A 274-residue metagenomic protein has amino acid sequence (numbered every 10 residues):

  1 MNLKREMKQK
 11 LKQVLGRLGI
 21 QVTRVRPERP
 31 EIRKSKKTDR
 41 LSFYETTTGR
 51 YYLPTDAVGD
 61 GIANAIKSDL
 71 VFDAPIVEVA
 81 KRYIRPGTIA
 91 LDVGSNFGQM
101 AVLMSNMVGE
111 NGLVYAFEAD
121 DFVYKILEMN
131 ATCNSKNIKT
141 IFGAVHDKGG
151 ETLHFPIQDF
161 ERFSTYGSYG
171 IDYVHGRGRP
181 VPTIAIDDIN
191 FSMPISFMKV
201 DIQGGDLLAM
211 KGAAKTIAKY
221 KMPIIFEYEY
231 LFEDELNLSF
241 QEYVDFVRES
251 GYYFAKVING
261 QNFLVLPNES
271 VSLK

Functional and structural regions predicted by a protein language model:
M1-N130, N134-K136, H175, F191 (+2 more regions): S-adenosyl-L-methionine
S68-L91, G149-T152, S168-Y220, F232-L238: Short internal loop-to-helix segment that lines adenine-nucleotide cofactor pockets
S95-F97, D121, D147, I202-G204 (+1 more regions): Short, glycine/acidic-enriched loop or turn micro-motifs at the edges of active sites
E128-I184: S-adenosyl-L-methionine
K221-Y228: Conserved beta-strand signature within the Rossmann-like core of class I S-adenosyl-L-methionine
E229-L231, G260: Active-site beta-loop-alpha junctions enriched in small/polar residues
